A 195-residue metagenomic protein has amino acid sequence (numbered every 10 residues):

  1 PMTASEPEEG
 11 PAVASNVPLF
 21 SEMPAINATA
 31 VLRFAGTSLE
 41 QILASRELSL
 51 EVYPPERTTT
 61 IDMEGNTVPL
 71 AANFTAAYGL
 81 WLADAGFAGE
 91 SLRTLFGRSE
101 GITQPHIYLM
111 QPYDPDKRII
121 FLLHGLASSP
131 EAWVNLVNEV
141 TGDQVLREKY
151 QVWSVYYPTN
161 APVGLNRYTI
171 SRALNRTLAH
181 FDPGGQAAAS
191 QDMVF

Functional and structural regions predicted by a protein language model:
P1-F121, S129-N135, Q151-V155, Q186 (+1 more regions): Flexible, membrane-associating and regulatory peripheral segments of lipid-active enzymes
K117-M193: Active-site catalytic motif of lipid deacylating hydrolases and related acyltransferases
